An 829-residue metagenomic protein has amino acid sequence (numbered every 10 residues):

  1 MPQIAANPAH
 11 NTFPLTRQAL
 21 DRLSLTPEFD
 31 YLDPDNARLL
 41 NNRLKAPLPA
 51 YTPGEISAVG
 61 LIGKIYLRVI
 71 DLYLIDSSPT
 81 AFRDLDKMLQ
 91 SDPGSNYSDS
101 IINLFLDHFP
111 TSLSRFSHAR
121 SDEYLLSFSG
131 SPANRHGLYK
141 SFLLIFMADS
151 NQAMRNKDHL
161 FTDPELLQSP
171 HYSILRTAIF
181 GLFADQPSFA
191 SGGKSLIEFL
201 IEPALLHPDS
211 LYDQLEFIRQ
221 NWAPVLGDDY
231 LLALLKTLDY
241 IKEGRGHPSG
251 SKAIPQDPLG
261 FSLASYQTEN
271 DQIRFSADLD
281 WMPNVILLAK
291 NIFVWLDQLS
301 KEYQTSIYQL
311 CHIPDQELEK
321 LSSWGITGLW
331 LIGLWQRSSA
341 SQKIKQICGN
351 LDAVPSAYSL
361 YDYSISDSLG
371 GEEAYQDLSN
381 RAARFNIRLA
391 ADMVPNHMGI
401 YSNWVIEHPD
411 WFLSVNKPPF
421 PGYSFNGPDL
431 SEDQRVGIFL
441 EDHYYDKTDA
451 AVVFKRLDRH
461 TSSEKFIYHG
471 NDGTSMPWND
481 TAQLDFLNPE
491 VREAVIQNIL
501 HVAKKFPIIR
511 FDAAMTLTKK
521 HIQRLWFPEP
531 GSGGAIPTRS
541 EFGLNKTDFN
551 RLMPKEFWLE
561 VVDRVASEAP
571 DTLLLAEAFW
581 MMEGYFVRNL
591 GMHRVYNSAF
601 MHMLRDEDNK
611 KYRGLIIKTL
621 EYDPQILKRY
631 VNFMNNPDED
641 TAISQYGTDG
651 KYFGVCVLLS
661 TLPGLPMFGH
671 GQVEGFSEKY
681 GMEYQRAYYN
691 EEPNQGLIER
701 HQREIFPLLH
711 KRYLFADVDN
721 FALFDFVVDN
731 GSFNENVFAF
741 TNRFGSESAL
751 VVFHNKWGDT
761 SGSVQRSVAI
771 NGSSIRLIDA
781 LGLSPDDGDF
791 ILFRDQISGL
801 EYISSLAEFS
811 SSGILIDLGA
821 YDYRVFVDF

Functional and structural regions predicted by a protein language model:
M1-I307, S366-N380, R384-F385, G399-L708 (+1 more regions): Alpha-amylase-like alpha-glycosidases and glucanotransferases acting on alpha-linked glucans and related
I313-S338, Q342-Q346, H501-R510: Catalytic domains of carbohydrate-active enzymes, especially glycoside hydrolases
W330-G333, A391-M398, D512-M515, A576-A578 (+3 more regions): Glycine-rich, histidine-containing beta strand-loop boundary motifs that form or position
Q336-I387: Aromatic-lined substrate-binding rim segments of carbohydrate-active enzymes
L573-L575, F579-E583, Y688-A749, F753-G758: Glycan-recognition and catalytic regions of carbohydrate-active enzymes
H754-I791: Surface-exposed beta-strand/loop patches in extracellular or lumenal glycoproteins
D787-S811: Solvent-exposed beta-strand/loop surfaces of large extracellular or lumenal domains
F809-F829: C-terminal beta-strand-rich structural cap/linker in extracellular carbohydrate-active enzymes
